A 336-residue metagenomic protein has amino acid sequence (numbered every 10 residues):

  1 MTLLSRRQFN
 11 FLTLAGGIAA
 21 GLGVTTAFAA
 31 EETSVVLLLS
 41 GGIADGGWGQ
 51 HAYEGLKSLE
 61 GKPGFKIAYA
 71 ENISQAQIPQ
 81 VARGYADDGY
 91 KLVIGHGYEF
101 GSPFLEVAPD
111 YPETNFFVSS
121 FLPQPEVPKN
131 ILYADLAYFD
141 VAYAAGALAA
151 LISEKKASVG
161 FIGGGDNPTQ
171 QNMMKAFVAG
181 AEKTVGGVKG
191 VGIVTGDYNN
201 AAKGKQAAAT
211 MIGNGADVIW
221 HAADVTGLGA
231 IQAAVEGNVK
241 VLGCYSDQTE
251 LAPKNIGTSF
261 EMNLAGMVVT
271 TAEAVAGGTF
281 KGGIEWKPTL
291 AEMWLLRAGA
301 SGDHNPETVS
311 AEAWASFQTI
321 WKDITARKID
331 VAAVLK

Functional and structural regions predicted by a protein language model:
M1-G17, G23: N-terminal secretory signal peptides and thylakoid transit peptides that target proteins across membranes
I18-A19, F280: A generic secondary-structure boundary signal that marks alpha-helix termini
V24-A29: Sec/Tat signal peptide C-region and signal peptidase I cleavage site
A30-K336: A residue-level marker of the well-folded mature domains of exported/periplasmic proteins
